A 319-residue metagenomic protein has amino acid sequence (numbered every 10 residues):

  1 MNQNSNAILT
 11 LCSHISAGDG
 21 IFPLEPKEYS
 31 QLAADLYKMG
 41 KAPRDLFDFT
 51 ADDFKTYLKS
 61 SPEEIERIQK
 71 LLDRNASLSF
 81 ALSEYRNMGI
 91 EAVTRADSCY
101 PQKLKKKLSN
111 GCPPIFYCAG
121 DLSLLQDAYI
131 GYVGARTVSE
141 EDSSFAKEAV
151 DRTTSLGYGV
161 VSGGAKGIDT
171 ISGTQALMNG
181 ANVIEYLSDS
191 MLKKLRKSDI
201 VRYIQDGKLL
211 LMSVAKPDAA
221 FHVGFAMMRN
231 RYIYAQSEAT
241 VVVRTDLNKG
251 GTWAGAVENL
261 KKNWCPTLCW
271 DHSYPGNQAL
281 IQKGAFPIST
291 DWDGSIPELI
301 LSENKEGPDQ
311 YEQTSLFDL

Functional and structural regions predicted by a protein language model:
M1-A96: Short, small/acidic-rich helices and loops at N termini and domain boundaries of DNA replication/processing enzymes
M1-E25, F49-T50, M88, T94-L319: Glycine-biased, small-residue-rich flexible motifs in mid-sequence functional cores and linkers
